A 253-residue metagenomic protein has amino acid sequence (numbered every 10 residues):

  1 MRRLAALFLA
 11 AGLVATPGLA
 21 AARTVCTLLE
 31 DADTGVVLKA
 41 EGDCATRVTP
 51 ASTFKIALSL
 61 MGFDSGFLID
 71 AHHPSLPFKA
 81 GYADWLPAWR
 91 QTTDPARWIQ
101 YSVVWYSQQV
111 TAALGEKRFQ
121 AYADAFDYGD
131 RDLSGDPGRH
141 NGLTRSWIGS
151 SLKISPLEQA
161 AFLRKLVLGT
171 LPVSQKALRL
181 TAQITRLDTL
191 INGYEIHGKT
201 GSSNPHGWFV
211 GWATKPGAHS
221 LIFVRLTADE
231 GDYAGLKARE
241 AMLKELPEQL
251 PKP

Functional and structural regions predicted by a protein language model:
M1-F8: Bacterial N-terminal signal peptides that target proteins for export
A15-P17: N-terminal signal peptide c-region/cleavage motif recognized by signal peptidases
L19-G42, G211-T214, R225: A short, well-structured edge-of-sheet supersecondary motif
A40-A45, Q91-T92, Q100-S107, G138-W147 (+1 more regions): Flexible glycine/proline-enriched surface loops and loop-helix/loop-strand junctions
D43-R47, A112-G115, V167-P253: Structured C-terminal helix/loop/strand segments within mature extracytoplasmic catalytic/sensor domains
R47-H72, W98, Q159, F223: Active-site SXXK
D64-A80, V173-L178: Short, well-structured active-site flanking segments
D84-P95, Q109-L163: Mid-domain, small-residue-enriched loop/turn segments at the edges of structured enzyme/sensor domains
